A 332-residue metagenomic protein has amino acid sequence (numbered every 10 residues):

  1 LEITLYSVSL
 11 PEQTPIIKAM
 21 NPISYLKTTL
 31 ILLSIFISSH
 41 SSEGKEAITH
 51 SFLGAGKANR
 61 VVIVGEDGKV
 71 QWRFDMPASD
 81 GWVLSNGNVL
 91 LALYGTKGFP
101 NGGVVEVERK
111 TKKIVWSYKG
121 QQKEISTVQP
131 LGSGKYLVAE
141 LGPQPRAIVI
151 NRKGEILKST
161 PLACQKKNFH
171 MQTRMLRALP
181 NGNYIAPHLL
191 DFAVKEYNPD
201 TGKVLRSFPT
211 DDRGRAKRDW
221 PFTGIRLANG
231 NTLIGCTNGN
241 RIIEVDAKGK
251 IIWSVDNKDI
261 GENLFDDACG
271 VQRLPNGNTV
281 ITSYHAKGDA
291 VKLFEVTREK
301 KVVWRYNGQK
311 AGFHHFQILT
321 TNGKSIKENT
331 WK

Functional and structural regions predicted by a protein language model:
T4-S9, Q13-I16: Short, positively charged and aromatic/hydrophobic N-terminal segments
L5, I23-S24, K300: Generic extreme N-terminus detector
K18-T29: Bacterial N-terminal signal peptides that target proteins for export
K27-S38: Bacterial N-terminal signal peptides
H40-G44: Sec/Tat signal peptide C-region and signal peptidase I cleavage site
K45-K332: Histidine-/acidic-rich catalytic cores in large beta-rich domains
